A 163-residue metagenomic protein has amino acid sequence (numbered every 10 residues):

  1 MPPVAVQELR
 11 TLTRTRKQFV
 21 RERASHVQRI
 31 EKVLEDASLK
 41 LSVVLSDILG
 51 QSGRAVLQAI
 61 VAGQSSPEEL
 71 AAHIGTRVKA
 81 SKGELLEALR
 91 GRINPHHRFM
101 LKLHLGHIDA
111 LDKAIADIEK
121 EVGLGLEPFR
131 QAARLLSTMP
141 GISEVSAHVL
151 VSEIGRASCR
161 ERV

Functional and structural regions predicted by a protein language model:
M1-R160: A detector of single, family-specific signature residues that are central to catalytic or substrate-handling motifs
